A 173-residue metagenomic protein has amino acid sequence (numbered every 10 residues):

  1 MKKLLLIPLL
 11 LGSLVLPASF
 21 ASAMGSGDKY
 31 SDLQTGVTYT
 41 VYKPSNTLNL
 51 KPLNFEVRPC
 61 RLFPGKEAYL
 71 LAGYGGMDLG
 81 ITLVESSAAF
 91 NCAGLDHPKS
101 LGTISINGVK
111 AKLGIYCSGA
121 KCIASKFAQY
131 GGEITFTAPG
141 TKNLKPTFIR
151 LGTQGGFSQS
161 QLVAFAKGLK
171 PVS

Functional and structural regions predicted by a protein language model:
M1-L4: Positively charged n-region of N-terminal signal peptides that target proteins for export
L6-P8, S31-Q34, I149: Short, functionally important structural connectors and interaction interfaces within domains
P8-P17: Bacterial N-terminal signal peptides
L16-S26: Bacterial Sec-dependent signal peptides at the C-terminal "C-region" and cleavage site
P17-S19, K43-T47, F165: Generic detector of short, well-ordered, non-transmembrane alpha-helical segments enriched in hydrophobic residues
M24-L144: Short, solvent-exposed recognition patches
L144-S173: Surface-exposed amphipathic alpha-helical segments
